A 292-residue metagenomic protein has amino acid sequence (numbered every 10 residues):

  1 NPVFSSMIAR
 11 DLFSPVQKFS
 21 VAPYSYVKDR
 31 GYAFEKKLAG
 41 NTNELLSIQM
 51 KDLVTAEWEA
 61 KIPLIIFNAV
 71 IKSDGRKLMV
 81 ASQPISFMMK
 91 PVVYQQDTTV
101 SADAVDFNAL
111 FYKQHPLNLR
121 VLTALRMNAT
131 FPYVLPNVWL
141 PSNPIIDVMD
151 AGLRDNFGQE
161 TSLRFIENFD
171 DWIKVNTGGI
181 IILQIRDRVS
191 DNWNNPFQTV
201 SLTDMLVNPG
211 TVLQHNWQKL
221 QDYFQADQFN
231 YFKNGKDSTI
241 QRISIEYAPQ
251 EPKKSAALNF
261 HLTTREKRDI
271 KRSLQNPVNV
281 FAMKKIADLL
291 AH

Functional and structural regions predicted by a protein language model:
N1-H292: Catalytic domains of lipid- and phosphate-ester/thioester hydrolases
